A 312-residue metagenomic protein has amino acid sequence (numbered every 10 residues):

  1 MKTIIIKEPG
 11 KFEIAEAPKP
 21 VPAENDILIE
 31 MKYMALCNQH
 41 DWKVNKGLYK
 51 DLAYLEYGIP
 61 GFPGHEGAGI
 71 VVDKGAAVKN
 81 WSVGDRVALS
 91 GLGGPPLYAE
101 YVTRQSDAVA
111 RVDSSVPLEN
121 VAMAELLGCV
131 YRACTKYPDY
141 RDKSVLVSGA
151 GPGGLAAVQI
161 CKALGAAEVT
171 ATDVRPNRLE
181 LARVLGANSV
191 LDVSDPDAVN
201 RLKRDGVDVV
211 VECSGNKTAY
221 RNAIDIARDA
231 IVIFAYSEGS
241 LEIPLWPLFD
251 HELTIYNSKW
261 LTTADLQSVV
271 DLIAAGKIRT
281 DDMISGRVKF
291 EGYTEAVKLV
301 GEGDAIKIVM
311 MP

Functional and structural regions predicted by a protein language model:
T3, T263-P312: C-terminal hydrophobic helical "lid"/dimerization subdomain of Rossmann-like NAD(P)H-dependent oxidoreductases
P20-A35, Y49-G93, S115: Glycine-rich beta-strand-centered segment in the early N-terminal region that forms part of a ligand/cofactor-binding
E56-Y57, N80, V87-S148, V158: NAD(P)H dinucleotide-binding glycine-rich loop of Rossmann-like/cofactor-binding domains, especially the beta1-alpha1
A88, V211, V232: N-terminal Rossmann-like NAD(P) cofactor-binding module of classical short-chain dehydrogenase/reductase
A99, A187, D205-D208, R228: Local beta-strand N-terminus motif with an aromatic residue
E119-S194: Mid-domain Rossmann-like dinucleotide-binding core that forms the NAD(H)/NADP(H) cofactor-binding site
D195-D205: Short amphipathic alpha-helix with an adjacent loop that forms part of the alpha/beta core around
K217-A275, P312: Glycine-rich phosphate-binding loop and adjacent beta-alpha segment of Rossmann(oid) nucleotide-cofactor-binding
